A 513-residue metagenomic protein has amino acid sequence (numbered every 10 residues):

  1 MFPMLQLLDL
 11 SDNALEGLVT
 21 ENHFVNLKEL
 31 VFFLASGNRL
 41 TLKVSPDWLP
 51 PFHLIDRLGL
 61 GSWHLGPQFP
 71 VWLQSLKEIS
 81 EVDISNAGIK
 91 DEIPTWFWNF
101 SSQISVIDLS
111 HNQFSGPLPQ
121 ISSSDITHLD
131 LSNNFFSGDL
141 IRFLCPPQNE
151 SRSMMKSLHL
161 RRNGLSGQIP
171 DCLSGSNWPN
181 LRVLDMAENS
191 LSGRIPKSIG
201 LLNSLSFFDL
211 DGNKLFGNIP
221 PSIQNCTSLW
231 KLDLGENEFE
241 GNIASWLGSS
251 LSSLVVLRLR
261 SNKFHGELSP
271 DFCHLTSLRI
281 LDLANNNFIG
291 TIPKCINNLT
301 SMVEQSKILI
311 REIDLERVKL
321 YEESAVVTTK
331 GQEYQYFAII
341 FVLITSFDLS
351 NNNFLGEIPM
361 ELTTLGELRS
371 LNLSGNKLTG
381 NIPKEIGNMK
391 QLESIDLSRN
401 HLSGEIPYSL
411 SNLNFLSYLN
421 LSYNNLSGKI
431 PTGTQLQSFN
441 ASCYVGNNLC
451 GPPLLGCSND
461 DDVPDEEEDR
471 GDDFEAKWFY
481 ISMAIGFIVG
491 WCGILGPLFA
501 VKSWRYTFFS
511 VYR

Functional and structural regions predicted by a protein language model:
M1-L449, G456: Change "centered on extracellular leucine-rich repeats
L454-R513: Terminal membrane/secretory targeting segments in land-plant proteins
